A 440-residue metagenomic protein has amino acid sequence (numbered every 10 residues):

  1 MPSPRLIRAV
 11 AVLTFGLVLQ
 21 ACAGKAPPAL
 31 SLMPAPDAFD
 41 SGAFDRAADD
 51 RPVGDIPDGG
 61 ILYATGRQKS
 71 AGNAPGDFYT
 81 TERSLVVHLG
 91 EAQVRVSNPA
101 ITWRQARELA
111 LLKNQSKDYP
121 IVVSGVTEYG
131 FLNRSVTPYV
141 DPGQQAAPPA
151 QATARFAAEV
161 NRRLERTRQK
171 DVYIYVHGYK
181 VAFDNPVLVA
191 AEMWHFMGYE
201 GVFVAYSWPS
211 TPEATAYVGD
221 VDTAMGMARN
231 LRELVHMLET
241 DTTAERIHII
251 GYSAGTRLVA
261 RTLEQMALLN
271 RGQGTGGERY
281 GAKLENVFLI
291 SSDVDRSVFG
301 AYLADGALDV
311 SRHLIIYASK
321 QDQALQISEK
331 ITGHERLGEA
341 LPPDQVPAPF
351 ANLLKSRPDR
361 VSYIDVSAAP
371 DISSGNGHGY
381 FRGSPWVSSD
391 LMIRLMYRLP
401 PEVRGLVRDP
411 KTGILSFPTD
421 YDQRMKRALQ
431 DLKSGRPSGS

Functional and structural regions predicted by a protein language model:
P2-A11: Bacterial N-terminal signal peptides that target proteins for export
V18-A21: C-terminal motif of bacterial Sec signal peptides marking the signal peptidase cleavage site
A23-A26: Bacterial signal peptide processing site
A29-G143, E165-T167, V187-A191, H195-F203 (+2 more regions): Lipolytic serine-hydrolase domain surface
D171: Alpha/beta-hydrolase fold active-site loops
I174-G178, S291: The conserved beta1-alpha1 loop
V181-P186: Short substrate-entry loop that stabilizes the transition state in hydrolases
L231, G251, G255, V259: Gly/Ala-rich beta-loop-alpha elbow adjacent to hydrolase catalytic centers
